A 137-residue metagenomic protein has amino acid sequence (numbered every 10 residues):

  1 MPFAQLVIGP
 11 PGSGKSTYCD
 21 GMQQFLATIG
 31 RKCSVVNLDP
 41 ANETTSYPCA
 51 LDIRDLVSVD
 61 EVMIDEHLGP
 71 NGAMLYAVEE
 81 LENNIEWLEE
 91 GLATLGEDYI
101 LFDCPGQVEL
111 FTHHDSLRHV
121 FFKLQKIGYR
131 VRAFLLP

Functional and structural regions predicted by a protein language model:
M1-R132: Nucleotide-state-sensitive switch-loop elements of NTP-binding domains
